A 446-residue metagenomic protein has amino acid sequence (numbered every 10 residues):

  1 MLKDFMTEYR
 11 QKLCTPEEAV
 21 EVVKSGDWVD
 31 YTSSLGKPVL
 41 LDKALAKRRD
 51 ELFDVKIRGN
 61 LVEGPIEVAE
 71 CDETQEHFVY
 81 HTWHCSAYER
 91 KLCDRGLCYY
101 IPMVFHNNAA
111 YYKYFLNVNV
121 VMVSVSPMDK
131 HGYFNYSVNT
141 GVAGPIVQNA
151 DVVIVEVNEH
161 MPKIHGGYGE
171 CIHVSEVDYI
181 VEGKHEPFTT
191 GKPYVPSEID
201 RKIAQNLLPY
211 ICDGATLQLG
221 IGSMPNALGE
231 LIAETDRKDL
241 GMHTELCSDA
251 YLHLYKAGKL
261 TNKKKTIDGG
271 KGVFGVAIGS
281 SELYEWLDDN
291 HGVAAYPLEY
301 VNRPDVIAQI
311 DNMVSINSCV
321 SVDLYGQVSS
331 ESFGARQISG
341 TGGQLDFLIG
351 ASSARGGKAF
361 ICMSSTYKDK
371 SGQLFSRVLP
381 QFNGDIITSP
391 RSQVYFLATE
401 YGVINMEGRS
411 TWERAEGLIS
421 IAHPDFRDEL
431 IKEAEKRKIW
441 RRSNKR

Functional and structural regions predicted by a protein language model:
M1-R446: Conserved alpha/beta enzyme-core scaffold
